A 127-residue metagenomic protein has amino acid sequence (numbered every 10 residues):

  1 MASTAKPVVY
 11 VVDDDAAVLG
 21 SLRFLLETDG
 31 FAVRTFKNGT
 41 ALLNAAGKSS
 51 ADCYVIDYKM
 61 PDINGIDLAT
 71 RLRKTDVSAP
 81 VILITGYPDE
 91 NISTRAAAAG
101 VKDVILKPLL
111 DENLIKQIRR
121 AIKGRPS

Functional and structural regions predicted by a protein language model:
A16-R34: Two-component/phosphorelay signaling modules centered on CheY-like receiver
L19, P61, D89: The feature encodes the CheY-like receiver
K37-N38, N64-D67: Acidic catalytic/metal-coordinating carboxylates
S50-V55, M60: Active-site beta3 strand of CheY-like receiver
I66-V77: Short amphipathic alpha-helix used as the core "switch/output" element in two-component signaling
D67, P88-D103: Alpha4 helix (beta4-alpha4-beta5 surface) of REC/receiver domains from two-component response regulators
N91, L109-I118: C-terminal output helix
